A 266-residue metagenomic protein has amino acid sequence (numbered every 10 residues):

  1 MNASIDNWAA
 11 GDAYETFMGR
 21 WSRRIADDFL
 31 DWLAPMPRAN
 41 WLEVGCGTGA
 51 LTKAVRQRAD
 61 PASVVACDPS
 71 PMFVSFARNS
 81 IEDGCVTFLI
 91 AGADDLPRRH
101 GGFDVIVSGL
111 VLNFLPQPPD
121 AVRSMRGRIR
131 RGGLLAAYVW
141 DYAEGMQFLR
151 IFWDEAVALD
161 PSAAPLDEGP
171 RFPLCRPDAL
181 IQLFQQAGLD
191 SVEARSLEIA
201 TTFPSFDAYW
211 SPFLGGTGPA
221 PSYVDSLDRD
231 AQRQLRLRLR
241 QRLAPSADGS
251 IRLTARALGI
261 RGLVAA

Functional and structural regions predicted by a protein language model:
A3-N7, S22, T48-A50, P170-A266: Conserved Class I S-adenosyl-L-methionine
W8-R20: Class I SAM-dependent methyltransferase Rossmann-like catalytic core, especially the SAM/SAH-binding loop
R20-A39: Conserved alpha-helix/loop element of class I SAM-dependent methyltransferases that forms part of the SAM/SAH-binding
L33-P35, A59, I81, I129: A generic alpha-to-beta junction signature in SAM-dependent methyltransferases
N40-L96, D120: Class I SAM-dependent methyltransferase SAM/SAH-binding core
D94-I106: A short acidic, Gly/Pro-enriched loop at the edge of an enzyme's catalytic core that lines a small-molecule cofactor
D104-P118, D141: A short SAM/SAH-binding and catalytic strip from SAM-dependent methyltransferases
P119, R126-R130, L134-P204, A220 (+1 more regions): Conserved catalytic/acceptor-binding region of the Class I
